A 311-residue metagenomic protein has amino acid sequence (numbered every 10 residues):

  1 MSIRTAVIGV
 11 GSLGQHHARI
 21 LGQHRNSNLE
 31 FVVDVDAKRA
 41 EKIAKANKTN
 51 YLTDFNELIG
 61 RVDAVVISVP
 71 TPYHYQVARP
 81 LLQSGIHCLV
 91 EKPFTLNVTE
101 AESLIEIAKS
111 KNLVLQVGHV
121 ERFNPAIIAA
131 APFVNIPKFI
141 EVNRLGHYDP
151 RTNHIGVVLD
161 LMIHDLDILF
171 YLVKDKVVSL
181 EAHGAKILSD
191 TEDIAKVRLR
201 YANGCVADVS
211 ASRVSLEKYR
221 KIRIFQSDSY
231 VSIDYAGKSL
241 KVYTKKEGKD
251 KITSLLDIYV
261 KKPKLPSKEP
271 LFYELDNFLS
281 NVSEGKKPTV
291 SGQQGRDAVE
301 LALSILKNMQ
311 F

Functional and structural regions predicted by a protein language model:
M1-N47, L169, F311: N-terminal Rossmann-like dinucleotide-binding module
H17, N47-I105: Beta-loop-alpha module in the N-terminal Rossmann-like domain of NAD(P)-dependent dehydrogenases, especially those
T49, S84-I86, K111-V114, C205: A short helix->loop->beta-strand "cap" motif at the edges of active sites that frequently abuts
E57, A64-I67, A202, N277-F311: C-terminal helix-rich "cap/oligomerization" subdomain common to oxidoreductases
T95-T152: A contiguous active-site-proximal alpha/beta segment in oxidoreductase catalytic domains
G118-P125, G146-V177, Q294-G295: Mid-domain beta-loop-alpha active-site segment that forms a flexible, acidic cofactor/metal-binding surface
V120, D228-Q293: C-terminal glycine/acidic-rich active-site capping loop/insertion
L166-S239, K268-E284: Contiguous beta-strand/loop segments that form the cofactor/metal-binding neighborhood of enzyme cores
